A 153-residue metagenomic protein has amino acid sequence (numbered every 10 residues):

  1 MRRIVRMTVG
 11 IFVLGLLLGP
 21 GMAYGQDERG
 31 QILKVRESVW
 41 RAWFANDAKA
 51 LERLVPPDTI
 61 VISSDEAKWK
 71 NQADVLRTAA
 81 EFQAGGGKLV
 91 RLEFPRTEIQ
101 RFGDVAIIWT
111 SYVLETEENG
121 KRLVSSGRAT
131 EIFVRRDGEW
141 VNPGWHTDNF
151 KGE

Functional and structural regions predicted by a protein language model:
M1-F12: Bacterial N-terminal signal peptides that target proteins for export
F12-G15, G19-P57, V141, E153: Short, low-complexity N-terminal intrinsically disordered segments enriched in polar/charged residues
R29-G30, A48-F102, K121-V124: A solvent-exposed, acidic/Ser-Thr-rich amphipathic alpha-helical stretch
V39, A79, F94-I99, S111-L114 (+1 more regions): Hydrophobic/aromatic beta-strand elements that line small-molecule binding cavities or substrate pockets in beta-rich
D104-Y112: A short hydrophobic beta-strand element
S126-K151: Short beta-strand edge/turn micro-motifs at domain boundaries
